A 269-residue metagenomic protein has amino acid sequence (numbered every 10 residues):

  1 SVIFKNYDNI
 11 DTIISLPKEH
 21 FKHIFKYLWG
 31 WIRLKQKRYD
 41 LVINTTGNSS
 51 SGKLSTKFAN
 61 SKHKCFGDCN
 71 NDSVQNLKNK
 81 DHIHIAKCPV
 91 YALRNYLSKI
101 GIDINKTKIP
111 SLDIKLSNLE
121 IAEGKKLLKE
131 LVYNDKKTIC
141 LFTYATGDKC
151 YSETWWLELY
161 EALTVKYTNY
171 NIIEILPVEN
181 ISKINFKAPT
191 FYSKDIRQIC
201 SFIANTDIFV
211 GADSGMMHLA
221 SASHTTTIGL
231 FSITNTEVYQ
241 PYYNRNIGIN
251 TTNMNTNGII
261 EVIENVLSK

Functional and structural regions predicted by a protein language model:
S1-K269: Catalytic machinery of carbohydrate-active enzymes, primarily nucleotide-sugar-dependent glycosyltransferases
